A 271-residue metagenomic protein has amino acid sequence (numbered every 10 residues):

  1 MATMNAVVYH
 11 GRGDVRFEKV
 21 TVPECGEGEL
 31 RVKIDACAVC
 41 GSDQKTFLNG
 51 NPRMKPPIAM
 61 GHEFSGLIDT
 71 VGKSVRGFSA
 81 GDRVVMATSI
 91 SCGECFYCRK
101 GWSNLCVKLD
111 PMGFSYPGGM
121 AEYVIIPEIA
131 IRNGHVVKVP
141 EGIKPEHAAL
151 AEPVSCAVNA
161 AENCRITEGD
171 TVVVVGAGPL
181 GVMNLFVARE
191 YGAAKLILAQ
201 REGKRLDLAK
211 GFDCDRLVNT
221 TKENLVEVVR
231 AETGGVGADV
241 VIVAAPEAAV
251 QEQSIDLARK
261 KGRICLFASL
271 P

Functional and structural regions predicted by a protein language model:
M1-S65, V124-I126, A130-N133: Short N-terminal strand-loop motif that marks the start of NAD(P)H/FAD-dependent oxidoreductase cofactor-binding domains
P23-C37, N51-F96, V137-G142: Glycine-rich beta-strand-centered segment in the early N-terminal region that forms part of a ligand/cofactor-binding
S65, V85, V173, I197 (+1 more regions): Structural detector of well-ordered beta-strand residues that form the stable sheet scaffold of enzyme domains
R83, E141-E223, E227: Mid-domain Rossmann-like dinucleotide-binding core that forms the NAD(H)/NADP(H) cofactor-binding site
V84, V172, G237-V241: Receiver (REC) domain switch-region micro-motif
C92-V175: NAD(P)H dinucleotide-binding glycine-rich loop of Rossmann-like/cofactor-binding domains, especially the beta1-alpha1
C164, D207, F212-P271: Glycine-rich cofactor phosphate-binding loops and adjacent beta1-alpha1 units of small-molecule cofactor enzyme domains
